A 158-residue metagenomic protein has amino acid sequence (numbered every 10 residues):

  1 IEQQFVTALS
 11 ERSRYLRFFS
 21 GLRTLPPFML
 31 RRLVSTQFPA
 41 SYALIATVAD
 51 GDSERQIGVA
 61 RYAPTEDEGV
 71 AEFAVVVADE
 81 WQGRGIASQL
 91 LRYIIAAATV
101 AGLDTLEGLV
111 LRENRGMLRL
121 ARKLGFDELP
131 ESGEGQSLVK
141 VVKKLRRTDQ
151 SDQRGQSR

Functional and structural regions predicted by a protein language model:
I1-R158: Long, contiguous binding/interaction regions
